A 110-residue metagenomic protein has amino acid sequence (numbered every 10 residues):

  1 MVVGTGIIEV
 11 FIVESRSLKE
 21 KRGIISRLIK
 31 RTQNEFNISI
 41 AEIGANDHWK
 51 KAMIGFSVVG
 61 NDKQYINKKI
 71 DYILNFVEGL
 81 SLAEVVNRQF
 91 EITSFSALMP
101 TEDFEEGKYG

Functional and structural regions predicted by a protein language model:
M1-E42: N-terminal leader/targeting segments and the first structural element of proteins
V3-G4, A41-N61: Short, charge-patterned binding micro-sites
G6-V10, I54-F56, R88-F90: A structural signal for short, well-ordered beta-strand segments
I12-S15, V59-K63: Structural beta->alpha junctions
S17-E20, K63-K69: Short, conserved charged micro-motifs
N37, N75, Y109-G110: A structural boundary/capping signal
Y65-E102: C-terminal structural segments of small proteins and small subunits
E102-G110: Short acidic DE-rich linear segments
